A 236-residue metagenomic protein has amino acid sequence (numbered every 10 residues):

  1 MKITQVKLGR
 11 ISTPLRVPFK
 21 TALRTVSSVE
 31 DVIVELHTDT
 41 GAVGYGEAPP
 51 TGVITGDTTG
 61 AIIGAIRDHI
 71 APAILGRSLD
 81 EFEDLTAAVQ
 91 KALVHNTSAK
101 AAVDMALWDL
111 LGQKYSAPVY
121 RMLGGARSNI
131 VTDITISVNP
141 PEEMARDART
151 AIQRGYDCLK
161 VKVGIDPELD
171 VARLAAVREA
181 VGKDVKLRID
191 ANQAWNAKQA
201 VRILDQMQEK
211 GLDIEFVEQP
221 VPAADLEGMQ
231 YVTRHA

Functional and structural regions predicted by a protein language model:
M1-T40, Y45-T55: Structured beta-strand/loop patches that form or line metal/cofactor-binding pockets in enzymes
Q5, H37-K114: Metal- or metallocofactor-binding catalytic centers and their adjacent structured scaffolds across diverse enzyme
Q113-P140, G182: N-terminal small/glycine-rich loop or linker at the start of catalytic domains across soluble metabolic enzymes
R127-T132, A151-C158: Gly-rich Lys/Arg/Thr-decorated short loops/hinges at beta-loop-alpha junctions or inter-strand turns that position
N129-E143, V163-G164, A191-A197: Active-site mouth loops of central-metabolism enzymes
N139-A151, K198-L204: Short, acidic/polar
V161-A236: Catalytic core of soluble alpha/beta enzymes
